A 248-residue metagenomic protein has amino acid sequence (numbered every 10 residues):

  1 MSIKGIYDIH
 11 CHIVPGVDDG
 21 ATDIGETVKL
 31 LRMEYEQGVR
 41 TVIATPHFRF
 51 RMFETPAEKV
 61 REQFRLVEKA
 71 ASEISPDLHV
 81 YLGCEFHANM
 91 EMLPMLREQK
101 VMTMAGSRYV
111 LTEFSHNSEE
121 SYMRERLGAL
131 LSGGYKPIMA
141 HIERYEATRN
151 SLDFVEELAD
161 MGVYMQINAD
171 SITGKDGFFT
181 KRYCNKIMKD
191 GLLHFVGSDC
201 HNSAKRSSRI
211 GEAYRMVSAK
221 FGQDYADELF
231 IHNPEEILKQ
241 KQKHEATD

Functional and structural regions predicted by a protein language model:
M1-D77: An N-terminally biased module of ancient metal coordination in phosphate/nucleic-acid-related enzymes
S2-I3, I43-T45, F50, E98-S107 (+3 more regions): Active-site gating loops and adjacent loop-to-helix segments of metal-dependent hydrolytic enzymes
H12-V14, H47-F48, G83-N89, S115-N117 (+4 more regions): Active-site beta-loop-alpha junctions enriched in small/polar residues
Y35, L131, M188-K189: Non-catalytic positions within long, well-ordered alpha-helices that form the structural scaffold/packing of enzyme
E54-Q166, H244: Extended substrate/RNA-proximal surfaces in nucleic-acid metabolism proteins
T173-G177, S203-S208, L238: Short active-site-adjacent structural elements
L192-S208: Short acidic/histidine-rich active-site segments
I210, Y214-D248: Mid-to-C-terminal alpha-helical segments outside catalytic/metal-binding sites
